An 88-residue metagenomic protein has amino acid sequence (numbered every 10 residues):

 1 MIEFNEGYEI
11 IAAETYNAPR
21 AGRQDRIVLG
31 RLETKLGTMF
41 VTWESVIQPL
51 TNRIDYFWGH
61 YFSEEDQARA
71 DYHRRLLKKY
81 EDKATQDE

Functional and structural regions predicted by a protein language model:
M1, E81-E88: Short intrinsically disordered terminal tails
M1-R20: Negatively charged, low-complexity tracts enriched in Asp/Glu with abundant Ser/Thr
Y8-I10, L77-D82: Short glycine-aromatic motifs
A13, G59-H60: Residue-level detector of high-confidence beta-strand sites
A21-G30: Charged, amphipathic alpha-helical segments
L29-G59, R75: Short aromatic-glycine-(Arg/Gly/Cys) micro-motifs in beta-strand/loop hairpins
I54, S63-Y80: A short, charged, amphipathic alpha-helix used as a generic interaction element across diverse proteins
